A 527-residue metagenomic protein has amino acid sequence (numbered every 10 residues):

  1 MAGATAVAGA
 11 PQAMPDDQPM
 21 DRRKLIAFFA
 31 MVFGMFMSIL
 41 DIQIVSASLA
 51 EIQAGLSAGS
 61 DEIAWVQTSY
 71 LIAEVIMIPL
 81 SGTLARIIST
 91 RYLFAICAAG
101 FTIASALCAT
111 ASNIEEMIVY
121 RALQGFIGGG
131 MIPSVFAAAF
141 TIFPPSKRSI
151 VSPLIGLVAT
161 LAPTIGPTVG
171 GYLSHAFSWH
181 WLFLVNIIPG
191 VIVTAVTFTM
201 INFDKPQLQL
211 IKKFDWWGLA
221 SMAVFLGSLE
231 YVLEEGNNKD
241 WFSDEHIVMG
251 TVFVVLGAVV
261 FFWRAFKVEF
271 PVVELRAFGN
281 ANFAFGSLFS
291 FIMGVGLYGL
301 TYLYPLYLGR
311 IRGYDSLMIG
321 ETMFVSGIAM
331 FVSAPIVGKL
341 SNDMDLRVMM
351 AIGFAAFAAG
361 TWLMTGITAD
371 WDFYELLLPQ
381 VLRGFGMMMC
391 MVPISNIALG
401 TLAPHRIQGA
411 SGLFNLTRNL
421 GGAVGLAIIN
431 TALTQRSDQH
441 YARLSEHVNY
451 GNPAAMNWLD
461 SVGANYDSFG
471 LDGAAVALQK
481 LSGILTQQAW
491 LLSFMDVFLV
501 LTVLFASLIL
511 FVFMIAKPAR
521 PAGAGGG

Functional and structural regions predicted by a protein language model:
G3-A13, D17, S48, E62 (+4 more regions): Hydrophobic transmembrane architecture of multi-pass small-molecule transporters
R22-R86, R91-C97, S105, A109 (+9 more regions): Transmembrane core module of solute transporters
G128-L157: Cytoplasmic helix-loop-helix junction between adjacent transmembrane helices in 12-TM secondary transporters
P133, A159-G171, H175, L226 (+2 more regions): Glycine/proline-centered helix-kink
L154-V158, F289, L413-T417: Hydrophobic alpha-helical segments of secondary membrane carriers
F183-F198, M222, G250-V254, D496-F513: Symmetry-related core transmembrane helices of the 12-TM Major Facilitator Superfamily/SLC fold
I187-L229, D240-W241, H246, V272-G279 (+2 more regions): Central mid-sequence intracellular linker of multi-pass
